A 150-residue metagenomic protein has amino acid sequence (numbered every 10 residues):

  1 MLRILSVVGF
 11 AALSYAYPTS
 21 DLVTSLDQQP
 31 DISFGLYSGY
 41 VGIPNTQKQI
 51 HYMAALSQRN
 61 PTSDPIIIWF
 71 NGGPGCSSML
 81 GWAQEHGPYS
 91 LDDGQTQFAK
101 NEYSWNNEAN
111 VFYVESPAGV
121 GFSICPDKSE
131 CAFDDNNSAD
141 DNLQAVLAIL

Functional and structural regions predicted by a protein language model:
L2-I66: Catalytic-loop region of hydrolases
Q49-D140, L147: N-terminal cap/lid subdomain of alpha/beta-hydrolase-fold enzymes
